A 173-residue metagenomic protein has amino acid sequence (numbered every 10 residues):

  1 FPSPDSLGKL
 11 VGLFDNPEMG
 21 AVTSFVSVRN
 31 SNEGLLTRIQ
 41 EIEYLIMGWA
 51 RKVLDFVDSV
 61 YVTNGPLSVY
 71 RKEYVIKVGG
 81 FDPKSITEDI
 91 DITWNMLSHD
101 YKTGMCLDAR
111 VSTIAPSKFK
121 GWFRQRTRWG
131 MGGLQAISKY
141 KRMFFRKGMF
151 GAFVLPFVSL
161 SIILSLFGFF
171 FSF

Functional and structural regions predicted by a protein language model:
F1: A conserved acidic beta->alpha catalytic loop
P4-I86, T127-L134, S138: Long helical/loop segments within the catalytic core of UDP-sugar-dependent glycosyltransferases, especially the large
S31, T113-I114: Generic structural signal for helix capping and beta-alpha/helix-loop junctions
K77-V78, I114, W122: Residues that scaffold the ATP/ADP-binding catalytic core of kinase and kinase-like folds
I86-I92: Acidic donor-binding loop at a coil-to-helix junction in glycosyltransferase catalytic cores that engages
I92-T93, W122: Short, hydrophobic alpha-helical packing/hinge segments within bilobed ligand-binding/sensory domains
T93-S112: Catalytic donor-sugar/metal-binding loop of nucleotide-sugar-dependent glycosyltransferases
S117-F173: Basic/Trp-rich segment in TM-proximal cytosolic loops or flexible interdomain/linker regions
